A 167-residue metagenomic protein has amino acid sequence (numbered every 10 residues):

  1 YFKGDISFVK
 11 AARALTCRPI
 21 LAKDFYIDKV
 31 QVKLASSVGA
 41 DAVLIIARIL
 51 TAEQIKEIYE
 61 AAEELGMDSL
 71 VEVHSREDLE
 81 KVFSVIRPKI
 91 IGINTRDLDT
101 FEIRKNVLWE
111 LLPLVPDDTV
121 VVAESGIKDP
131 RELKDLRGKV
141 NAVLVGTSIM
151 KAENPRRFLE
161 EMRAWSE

Functional and structural regions predicted by a protein language model:
Y1-M67, R76-F83, I90, L108-L111: N-terminal active-site wall of soluble small-molecule enzyme domains
D5-I6, I55-K56, R104-K105, L133 (+1 more regions): Conserved strand-to-helix beginnings and helix N-cap segments that scaffold or border functional pockets
A22-D24, A47, V71-V73, T95 (+2 more regions): A cross-domain feature marking catalytic cores of carbohydrate-active enzymes and several ubiquitous metabolic/repair
I27-G39, S75-I86, L111, A123-V145 (+1 more regions): Catalytic cores of alpha/beta
L34-Q54, G92-T100, V140-L159: Glycine-rich phosphate-binding active-site loops on the catalytic face of alpha/beta enzymes
E77-K81, V85, I90-G92, D97-I103 (+2 more regions): EAL-family c-di-GMP phosphodiesterase catalytic domain
L108-L114, K151-E167: C-terminal helical cap(s) of enzyme catalytic domains, especially alpha/beta-barrels
D117-V120: Active-site neighborhood of glycoside hydrolase catalytic domains
